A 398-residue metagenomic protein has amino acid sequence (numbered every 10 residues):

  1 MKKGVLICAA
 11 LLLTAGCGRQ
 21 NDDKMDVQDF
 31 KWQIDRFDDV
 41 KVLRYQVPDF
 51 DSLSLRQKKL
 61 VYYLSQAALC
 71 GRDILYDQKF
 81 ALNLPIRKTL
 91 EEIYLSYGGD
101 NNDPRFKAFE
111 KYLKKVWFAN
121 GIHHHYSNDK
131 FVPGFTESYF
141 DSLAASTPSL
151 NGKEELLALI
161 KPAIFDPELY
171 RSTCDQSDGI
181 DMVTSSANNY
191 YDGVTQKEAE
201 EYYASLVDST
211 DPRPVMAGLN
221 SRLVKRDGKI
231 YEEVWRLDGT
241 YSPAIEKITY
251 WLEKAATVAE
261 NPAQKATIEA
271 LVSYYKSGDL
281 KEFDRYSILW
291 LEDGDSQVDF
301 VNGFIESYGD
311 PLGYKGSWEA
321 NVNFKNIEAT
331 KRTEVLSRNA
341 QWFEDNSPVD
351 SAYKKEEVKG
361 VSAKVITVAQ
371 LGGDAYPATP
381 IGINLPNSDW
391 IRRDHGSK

Functional and structural regions predicted by a protein language model:
K2-C8: Sec-dependent signal peptide recognition, specifically the positively charged N-region followed immediately by
T14-G16: C-terminal motif of bacterial Sec signal peptides marking the signal peptidase cleavage site
G18-Q20: Bacterial signal peptide processing site
M25-T89: N-terminal-proximal low-complexity accessory segments that begin disordered and transition into the first
K58, S65-C70, E91, L95 (+2 more regions): Sec-exported extracytoplasmic/periplasmic mature domains
L75-D77, A81-K111: Post-signal peptide N-terminal segment of secreted/secretory-pathway proteins
E110-V224, G228, E232-K398: Contiguous, non-catalytic segments that form substrate-binding/exosite surfaces or channel walls
